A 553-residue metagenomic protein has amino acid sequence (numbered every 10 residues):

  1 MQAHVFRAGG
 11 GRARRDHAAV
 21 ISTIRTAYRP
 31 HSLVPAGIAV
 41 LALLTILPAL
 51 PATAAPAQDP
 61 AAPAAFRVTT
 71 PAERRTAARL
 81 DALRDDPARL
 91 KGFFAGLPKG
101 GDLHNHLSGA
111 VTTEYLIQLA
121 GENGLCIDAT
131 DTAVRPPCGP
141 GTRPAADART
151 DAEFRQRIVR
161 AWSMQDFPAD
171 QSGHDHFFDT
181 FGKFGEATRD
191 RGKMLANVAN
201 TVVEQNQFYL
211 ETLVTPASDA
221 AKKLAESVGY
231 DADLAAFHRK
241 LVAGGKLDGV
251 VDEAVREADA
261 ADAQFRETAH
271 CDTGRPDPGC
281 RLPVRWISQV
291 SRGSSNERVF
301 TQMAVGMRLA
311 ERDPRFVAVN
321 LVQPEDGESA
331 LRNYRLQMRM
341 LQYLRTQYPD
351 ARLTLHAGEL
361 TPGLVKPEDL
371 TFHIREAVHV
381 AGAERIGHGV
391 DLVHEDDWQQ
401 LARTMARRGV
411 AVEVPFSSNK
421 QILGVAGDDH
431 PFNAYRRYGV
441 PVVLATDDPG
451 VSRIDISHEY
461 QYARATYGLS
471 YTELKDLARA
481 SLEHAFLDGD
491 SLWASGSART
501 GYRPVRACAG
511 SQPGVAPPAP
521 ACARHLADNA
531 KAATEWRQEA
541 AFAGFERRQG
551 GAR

Functional and structural regions predicted by a protein language model:
Q2-H4: Extreme N-terminal basic, low-complexity initiation segments that serve as generic localization/processing leaders
G9-R14, A18-A57: Secretory targeting and sorting signals
Q58-R553: Metal-cofactor-binding active-site regions of metalloenzymes
